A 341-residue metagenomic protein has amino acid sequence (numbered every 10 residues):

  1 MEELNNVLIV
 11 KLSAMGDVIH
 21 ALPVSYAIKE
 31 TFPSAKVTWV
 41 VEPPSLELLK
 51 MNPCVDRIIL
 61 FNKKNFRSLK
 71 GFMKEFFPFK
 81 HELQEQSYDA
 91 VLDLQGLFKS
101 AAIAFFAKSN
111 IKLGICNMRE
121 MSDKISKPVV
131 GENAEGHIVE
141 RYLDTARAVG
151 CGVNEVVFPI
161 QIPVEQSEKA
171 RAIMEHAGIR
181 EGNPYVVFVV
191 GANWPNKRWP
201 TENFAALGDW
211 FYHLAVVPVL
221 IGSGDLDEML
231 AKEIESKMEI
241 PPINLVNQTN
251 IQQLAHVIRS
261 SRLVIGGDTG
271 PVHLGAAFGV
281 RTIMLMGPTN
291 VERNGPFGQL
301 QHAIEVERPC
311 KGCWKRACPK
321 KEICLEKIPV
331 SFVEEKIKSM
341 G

Functional and structural regions predicted by a protein language model:
M1-G341: Catalytic machinery of carbohydrate-active enzymes, primarily nucleotide-sugar-dependent glycosyltransferases
